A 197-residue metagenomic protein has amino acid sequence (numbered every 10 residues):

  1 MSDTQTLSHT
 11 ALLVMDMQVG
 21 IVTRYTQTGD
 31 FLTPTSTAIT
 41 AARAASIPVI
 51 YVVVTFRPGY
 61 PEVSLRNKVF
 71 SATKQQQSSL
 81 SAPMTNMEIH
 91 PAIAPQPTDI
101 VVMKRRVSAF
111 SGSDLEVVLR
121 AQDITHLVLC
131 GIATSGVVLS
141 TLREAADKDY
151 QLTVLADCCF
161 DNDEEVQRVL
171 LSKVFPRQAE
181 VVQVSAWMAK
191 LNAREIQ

Functional and structural regions predicted by a protein language model:
M1-A11, T37-A45, A72-Q197: Active-site-adjacent betaalpha module
A11-Q18: Acidic-leg catalytic submotif of subtilisin-like serine proteases
M17, V53-V54, A156: A cross-domain feature marking catalytic cores of carbohydrate-active enzymes and several ubiquitous metabolic/repair
V19-R24: Short acidic, Gly/Ser-rich segments with clustered Asp/Glu that frequently serve as metal-coordination loops in enzyme
Y25-A42: …and closely analogous acidic/polar surface helices at protein-protein or active-site interfaces in A-domain-like
G29-L32, N67-K68, A146-D147, L171: Glycine-rich, phosphate-binding/catalytic loops in enzymes
A42-E62: Von Willebrand factor
P58-L80: Acidic/polar short surface loop at catalytic or gating sites that assists cofactor/ion binding and chemistry
